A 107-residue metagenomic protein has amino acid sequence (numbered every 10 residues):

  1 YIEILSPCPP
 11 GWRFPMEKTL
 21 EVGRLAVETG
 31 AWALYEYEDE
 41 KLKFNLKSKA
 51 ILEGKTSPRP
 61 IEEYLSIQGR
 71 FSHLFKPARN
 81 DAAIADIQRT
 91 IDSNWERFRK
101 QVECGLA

Functional and structural regions predicted by a protein language model:
Y1-L5: Short, conserved beta-strand edge motifs with alternating hydrophobic and charged residues
S6-A107: Flexible, low-complexity linker and terminal segments
